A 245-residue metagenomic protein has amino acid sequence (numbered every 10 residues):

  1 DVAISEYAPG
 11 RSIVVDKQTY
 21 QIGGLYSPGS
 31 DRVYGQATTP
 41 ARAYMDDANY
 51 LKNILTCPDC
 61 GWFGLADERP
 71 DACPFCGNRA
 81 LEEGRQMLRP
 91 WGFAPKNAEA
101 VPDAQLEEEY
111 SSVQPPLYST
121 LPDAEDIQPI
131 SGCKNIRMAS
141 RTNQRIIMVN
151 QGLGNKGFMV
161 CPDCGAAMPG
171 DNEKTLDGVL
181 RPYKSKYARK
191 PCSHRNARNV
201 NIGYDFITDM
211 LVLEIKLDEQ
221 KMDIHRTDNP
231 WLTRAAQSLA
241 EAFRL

Functional and structural regions predicted by a protein language model:
D1-S30, L65-L245: Extended, highly charged accessory segments
A3-E6, P40-I54, G61-E68: Short, flexible, mixed-charge glycine/proline-rich loop motifs that serve as phosphate/nucleic-acid-contacting
L25-M45, D59, A94: Short, compositionally biased
L55-P58, P74: Cys/His/Pro-rich metal-binding microdomains
